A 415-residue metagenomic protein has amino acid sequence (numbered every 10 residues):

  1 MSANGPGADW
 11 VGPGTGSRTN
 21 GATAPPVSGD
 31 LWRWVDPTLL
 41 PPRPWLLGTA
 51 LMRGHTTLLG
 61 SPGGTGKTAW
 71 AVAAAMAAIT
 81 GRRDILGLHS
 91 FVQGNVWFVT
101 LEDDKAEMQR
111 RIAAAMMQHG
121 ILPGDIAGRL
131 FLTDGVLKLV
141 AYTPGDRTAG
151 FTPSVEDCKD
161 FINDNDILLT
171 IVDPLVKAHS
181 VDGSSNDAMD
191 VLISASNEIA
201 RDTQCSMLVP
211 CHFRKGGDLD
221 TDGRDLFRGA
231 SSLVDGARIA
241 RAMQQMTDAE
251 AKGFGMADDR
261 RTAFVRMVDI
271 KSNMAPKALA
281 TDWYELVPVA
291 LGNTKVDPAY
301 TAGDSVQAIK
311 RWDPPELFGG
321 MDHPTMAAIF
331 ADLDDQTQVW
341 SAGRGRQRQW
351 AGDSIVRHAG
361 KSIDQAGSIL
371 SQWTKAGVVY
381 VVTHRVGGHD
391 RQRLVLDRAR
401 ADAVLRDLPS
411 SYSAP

Functional and structural regions predicted by a protein language model:
S2-A24, N163-D164, D248-P415: C-terminal regions of RecA-like/P-loop NTPase motor modules
G16-M117, D397-D402: The Walker A/P-loop phosphate-binding site
L47, F91-G183: Conserved inter-motif catalytic segment of the P-loop NTP-binding fold
L58-L59, G64, A69, T152 (+3 more regions): Phosphate-binding/switch region of NTP-binding enzymes
G66, K105-E107, A178-S180, K215-D218 (+1 more regions): Flexible loop/turn segments at secondary-structure boundaries
D84-F91, D218-L219, V339-G343: Short helix/loop segment immediately N-terminal to the Walker
I85, H119-I121, D248-E250: Short, polar/flexible loop-turn hinges at active-site or ligand-entry regions and domain interfaces
